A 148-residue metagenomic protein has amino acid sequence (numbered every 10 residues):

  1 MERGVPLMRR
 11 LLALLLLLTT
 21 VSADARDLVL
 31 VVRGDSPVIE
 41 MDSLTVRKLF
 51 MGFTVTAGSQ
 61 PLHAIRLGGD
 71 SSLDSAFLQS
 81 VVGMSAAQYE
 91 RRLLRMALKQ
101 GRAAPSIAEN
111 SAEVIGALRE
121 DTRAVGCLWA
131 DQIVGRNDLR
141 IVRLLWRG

Functional and structural regions predicted by a protein language model:
M1-M8: N-terminal secretory signal peptides that target proteins for export/translocation
M8-L14: Sec-dependent signal peptide recognition, specifically the positively charged N-region followed immediately by
L16-L18, S106: Short N-terminal leader segment in a subset of presequences, especially plant chloroplast and some mitochondrial
T20-S22: N-terminal signal peptide c-region/cleavage motif recognized by signal peptidases
A25-G148: Flexible loop/hinge segments at secondary-structure junctions
